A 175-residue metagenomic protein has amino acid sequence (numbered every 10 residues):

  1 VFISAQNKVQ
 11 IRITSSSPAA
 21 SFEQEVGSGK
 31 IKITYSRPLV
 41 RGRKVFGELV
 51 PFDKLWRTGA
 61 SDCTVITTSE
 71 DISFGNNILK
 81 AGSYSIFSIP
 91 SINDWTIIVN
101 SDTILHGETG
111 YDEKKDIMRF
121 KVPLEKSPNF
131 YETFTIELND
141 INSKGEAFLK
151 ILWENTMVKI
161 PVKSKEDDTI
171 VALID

Functional and structural regions predicted by a protein language model:
V1-V9: Bacterial Sec-dependent N-terminal signal peptides
S4, V26-G27, G75: Short glycine-rich loop/turn motifs that provide flexible caps or phosphate-binding loops at active sites
K8-E25, K30-T34: Early extracytoplasmic/domain-onset interaction patches
R12, K30-A81, F87-D175: Extended, well-structured beta-strand/loop surface patches that form recognition or cofactor-anchoring regions within
